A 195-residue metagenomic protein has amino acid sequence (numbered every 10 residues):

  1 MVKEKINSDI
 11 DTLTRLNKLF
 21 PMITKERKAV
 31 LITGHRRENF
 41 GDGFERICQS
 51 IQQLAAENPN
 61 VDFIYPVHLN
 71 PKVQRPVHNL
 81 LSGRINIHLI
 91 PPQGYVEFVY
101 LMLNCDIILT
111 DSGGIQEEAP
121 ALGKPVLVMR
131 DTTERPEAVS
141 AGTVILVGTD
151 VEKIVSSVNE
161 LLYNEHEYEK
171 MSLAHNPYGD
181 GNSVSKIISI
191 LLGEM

Functional and structural regions predicted by a protein language model:
M1-D42, V147, E167, H175: A nucleotide-sugar donor-handling region in carbohydrate enzymes
E4-I10, I145-M195: Leloir-type glycosyltransferase catalytic cores
I23, G83, Y100-L101: Structural alpha-helical scaffold elements that stabilize or flank donor/cofactor-binding regions in carbohydrate
K25-E26, C48-V67: A conserved nucleotide-sugar
H68-R84: Short, structured helix-loop element that forms part of the nucleotide-activated donor/catalytic region
I85-G94: Active-site donor-binding acidic/aromatic loop of nucleotide-activated sugar and phosphosugar transferases involved
E97: Short acidic active-site motifs
Y100-V139: A donor-sugar binding/catalytic signature common to diverse glycosyltransferases and related nucleotide-sugar
